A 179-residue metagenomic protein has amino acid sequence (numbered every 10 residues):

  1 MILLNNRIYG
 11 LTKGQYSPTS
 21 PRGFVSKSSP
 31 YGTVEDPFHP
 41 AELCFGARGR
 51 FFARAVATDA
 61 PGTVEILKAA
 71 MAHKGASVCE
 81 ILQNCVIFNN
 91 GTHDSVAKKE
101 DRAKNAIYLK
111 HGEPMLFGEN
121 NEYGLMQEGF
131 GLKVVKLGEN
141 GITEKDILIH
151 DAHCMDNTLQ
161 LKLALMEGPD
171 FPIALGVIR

Functional and structural regions predicted by a protein language model:
M1-G10, G62-E65: Thiamine diphosphate
I2-N5, E80-L82, I178-R179: Short beta-strand segments
L4, R48-G49, H73-A76, D170-A174: Short coil/turn connectors at secondary-structure junctions
R7-R22: Glycine-rich anion/phosphate-binding loop at the beta-strand->alpha-helix junction
S17, V78, A174-V177: Generic structural signal for residues positioned in beta-strands
R22-A70: Conserved thiamine diphosphate
F51-Y108: ATP/pyrophosphate-binding catalytic subdomain of soluble kinases
I87-R179: Flexible, low-complexity linker and terminal segments
